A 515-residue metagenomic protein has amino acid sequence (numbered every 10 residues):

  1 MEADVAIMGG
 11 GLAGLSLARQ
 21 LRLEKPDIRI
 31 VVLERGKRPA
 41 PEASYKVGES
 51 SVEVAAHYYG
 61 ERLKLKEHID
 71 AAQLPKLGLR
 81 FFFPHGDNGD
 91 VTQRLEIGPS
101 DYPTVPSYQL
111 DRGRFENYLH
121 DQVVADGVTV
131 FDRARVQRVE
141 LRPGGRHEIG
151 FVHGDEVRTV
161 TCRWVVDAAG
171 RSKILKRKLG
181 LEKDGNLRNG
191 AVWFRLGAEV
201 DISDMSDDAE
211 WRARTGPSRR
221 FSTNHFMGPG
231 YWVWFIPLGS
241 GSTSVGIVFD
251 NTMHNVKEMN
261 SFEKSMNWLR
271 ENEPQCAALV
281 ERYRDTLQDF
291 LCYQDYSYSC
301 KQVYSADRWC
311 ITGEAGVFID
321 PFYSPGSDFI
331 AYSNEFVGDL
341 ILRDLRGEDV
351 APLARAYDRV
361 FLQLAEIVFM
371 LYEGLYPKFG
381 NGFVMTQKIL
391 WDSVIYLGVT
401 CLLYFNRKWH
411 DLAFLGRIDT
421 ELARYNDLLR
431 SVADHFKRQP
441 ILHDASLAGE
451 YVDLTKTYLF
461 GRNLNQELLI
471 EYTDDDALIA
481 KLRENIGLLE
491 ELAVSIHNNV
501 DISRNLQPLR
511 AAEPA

Functional and structural regions predicted by a protein language model:
M1-A13, V31: Beta1/beta-strand and adjacent pyrophosphate-binding region of the FAD-binding site in flavoprotein oxidoreductases
M8, D167, I311: Redox-cofactor binding/interface segments in oxidoreductases and associated redox assembly factors
R22-V47: Glycine-rich FAD pyrophosphate-binding loop
A40-G89: N-terminal FAD cofactor-binding segment of flavoenzymes
S100-D121, N255-N260: Short beta-strand to alpha-helix junction loop
Q122-C276, N334: Predominantly flavin-linked oxidoreductase catalytic cores and closely associated redox partners
P229-Y231, P237-G241, M253-L340, D344-Y376: FAD/FMN-dependent oxidoreductases across multiple families
L340-A515: C-terminal helical "tail/cap" subdomain of flavin- and related membrane-associated enzymes
